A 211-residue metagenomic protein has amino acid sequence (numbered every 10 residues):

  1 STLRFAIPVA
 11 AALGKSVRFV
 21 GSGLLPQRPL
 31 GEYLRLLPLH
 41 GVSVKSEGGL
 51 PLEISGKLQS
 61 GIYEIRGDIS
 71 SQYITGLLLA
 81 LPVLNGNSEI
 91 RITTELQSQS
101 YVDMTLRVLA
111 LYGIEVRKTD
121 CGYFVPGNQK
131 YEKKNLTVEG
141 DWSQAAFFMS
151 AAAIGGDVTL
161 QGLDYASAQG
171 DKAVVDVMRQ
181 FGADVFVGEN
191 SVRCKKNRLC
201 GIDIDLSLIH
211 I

Functional and structural regions predicted by a protein language model:
S1-I209: Structural preference for solvent-exposed beta-strand-turn elements and adjacent flexible terminal/loop segments within
